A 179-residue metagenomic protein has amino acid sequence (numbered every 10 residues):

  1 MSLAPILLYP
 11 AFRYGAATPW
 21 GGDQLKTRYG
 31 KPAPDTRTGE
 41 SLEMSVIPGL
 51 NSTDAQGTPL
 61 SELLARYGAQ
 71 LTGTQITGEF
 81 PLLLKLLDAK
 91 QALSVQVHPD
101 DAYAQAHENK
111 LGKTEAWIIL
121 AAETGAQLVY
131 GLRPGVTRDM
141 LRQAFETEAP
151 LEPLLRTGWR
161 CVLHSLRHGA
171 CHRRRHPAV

Functional and structural regions predicted by a protein language model:
M1-V136: Transition-metal
E79-L82, T114, L151, R156-T157 (+1 more regions): Short beta-strand-initiation
L86-A89, T147, R174: Generic structural "secondary-structure junction" signal
V95-H98, R156-R174: Conserved metal-binding segment of the jelly-roll/cupin
E115-W117, C171-V179: A short hydrophobic beta-strand segment most commonly corresponding to one strand of the jelly-roll/cupin
V136-L163: Active-site glycine-rich loop that binds ribose-phosphate moieties when present
